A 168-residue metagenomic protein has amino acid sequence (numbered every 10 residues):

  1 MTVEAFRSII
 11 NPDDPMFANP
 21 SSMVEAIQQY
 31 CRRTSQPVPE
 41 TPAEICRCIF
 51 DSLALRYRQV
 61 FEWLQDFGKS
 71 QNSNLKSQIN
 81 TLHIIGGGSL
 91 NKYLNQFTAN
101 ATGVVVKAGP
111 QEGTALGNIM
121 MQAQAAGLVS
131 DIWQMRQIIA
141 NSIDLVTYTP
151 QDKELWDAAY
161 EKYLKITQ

Functional and structural regions predicted by a protein language model:
M1-K69, I79-T81, L90-T114, M120-Q151 (+1 more regions): Active-site core segments that coordinate phosphate-bearing ligands/cofactors across diverse enzyme families
N72-N74: Intrinsic-disorder-associated, low-complexity terminal segments enriched in Asp/Asn/His/Tyr and depleted of Lys/Arg
G87: Glycine- and other small-residue-rich loops at beta-strand/loop junctions that grip anionic moieties
